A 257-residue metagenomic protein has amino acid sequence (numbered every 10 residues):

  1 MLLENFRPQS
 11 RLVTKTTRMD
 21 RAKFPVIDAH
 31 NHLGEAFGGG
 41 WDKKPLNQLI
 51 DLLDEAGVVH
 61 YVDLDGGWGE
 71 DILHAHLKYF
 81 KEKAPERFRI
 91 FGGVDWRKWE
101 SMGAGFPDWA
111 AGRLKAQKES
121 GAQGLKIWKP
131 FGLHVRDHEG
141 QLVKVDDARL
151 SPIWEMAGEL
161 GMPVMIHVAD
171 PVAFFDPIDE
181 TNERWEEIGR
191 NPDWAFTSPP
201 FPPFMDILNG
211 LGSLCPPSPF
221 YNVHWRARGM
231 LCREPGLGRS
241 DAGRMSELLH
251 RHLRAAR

Functional and structural regions predicted by a protein language model:
M1-K83: An N-terminally biased module of ancient metal coordination in phosphate/nucleic-acid-related enzymes
L2-P8, I72-F196, L249, R254-A256: Active-site gating/metal-coordination segments in enzymes
L3, K43-K44, I50, P203-G210 (+1 more regions): H/E-rich (His + Asp/Glu) clusters that bind or coordinate divalent metals
I27-A29, V62-D65, F91-G93, K126 (+2 more regions): Active-site neighborhood of phospho(di)ester-bond hydrolases with catalytic His/Asp-centered motifs
A29, L52, V58-Y61, A122 (+3 more regions): Conserved beta-strand->loop/alpha-helix structural units within folded catalytic cores of enzymes with alpha/beta
H30-G34, H167, H224: Histidine-centered divalent metal-coordination motifs
F37-W41, L73-H76, D176-E183, M230-S240: Histidine/acidic-residue-rich catalytic or RNA/ligand-binding cores of hydrolases and nuclease-related proteins
G39-L53, M102-Q117, E234-L237: Short, acidic/polar
